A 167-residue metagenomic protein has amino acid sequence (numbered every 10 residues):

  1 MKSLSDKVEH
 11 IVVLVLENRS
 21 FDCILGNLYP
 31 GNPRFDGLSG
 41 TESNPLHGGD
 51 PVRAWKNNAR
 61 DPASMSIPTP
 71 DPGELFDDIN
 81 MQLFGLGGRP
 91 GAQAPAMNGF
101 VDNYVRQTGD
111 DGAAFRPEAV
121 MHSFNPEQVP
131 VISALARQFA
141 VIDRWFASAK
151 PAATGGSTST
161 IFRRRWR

Functional and structural regions predicted by a protein language model:
M1-R167: N-terminal pro-sequences and low-complexity stem/linker regions of secreted or lumenal proteins
